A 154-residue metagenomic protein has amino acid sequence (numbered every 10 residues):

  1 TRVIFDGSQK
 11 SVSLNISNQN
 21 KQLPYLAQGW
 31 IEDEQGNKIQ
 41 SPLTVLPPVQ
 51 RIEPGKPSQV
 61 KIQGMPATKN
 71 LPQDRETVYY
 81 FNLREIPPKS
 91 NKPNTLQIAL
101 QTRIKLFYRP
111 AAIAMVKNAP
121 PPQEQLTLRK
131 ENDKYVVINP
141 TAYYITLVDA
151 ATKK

Functional and structural regions predicted by a protein language model:
T1-S17, V116-K130, K134: Beta-sheet-dominated interaction scaffolds and their linkers
I4-D6, I52, L71: Hydrophobic beta-strand core residues of beta-sandwich domains
Q9-S11, P24, P57, E76-V78 (+3 more regions): Extracytoplasmic
V12-N18, I62, Y79-R84, Y135-N139: Buried hydrophobic-core signal for structured, non-transmembrane domains
Q19, E32-E34, P57, Q63-A67 (+3 more regions): Solvent-exposed coil/turn segments that connect beta secondary-structure elements in extracytoplasmic/periplasmic
N20-K38, P140-K154: Short acidic, flexible loop segments centered on an aromatic residue
N37-K69, K154: Intrinsically disordered, low-complexity Pro/Gly/Ser/Thr-rich segments with frequent PxxP/GP/PP motifs and embedded
A67-I113: Terminal connector regions
